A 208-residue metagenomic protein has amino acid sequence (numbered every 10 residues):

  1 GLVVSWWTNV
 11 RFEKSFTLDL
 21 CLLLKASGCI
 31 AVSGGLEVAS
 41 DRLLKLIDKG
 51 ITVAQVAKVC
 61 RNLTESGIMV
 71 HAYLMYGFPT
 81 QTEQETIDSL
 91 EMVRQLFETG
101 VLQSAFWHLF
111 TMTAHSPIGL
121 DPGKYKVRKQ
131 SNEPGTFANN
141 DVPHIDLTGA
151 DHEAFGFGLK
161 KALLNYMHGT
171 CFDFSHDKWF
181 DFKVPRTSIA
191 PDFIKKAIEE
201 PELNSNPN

Functional and structural regions predicted by a protein language model:
G1-M69: Conserved SAM/AdoMet-binding glycine-rich loop
T8, A72-L74, W107: Structural beta-sheet core signal
D19-L22, P79-L96: Catalytic cores of alpha/beta
G34, A72, V93, A105: Conserved, mostly hydrophobic/aromatic
R42, L46-I47, Y76-Q84, G100-F157: Flexible glycine/acidic-rich beta-alpha junction loops that bind and position SAM and/or redox cofactors in anaerobic
Q55-E83, D181, S188-N208: Glycine/serine-rich loop-strand microenvironments at binding/catalytic pocket rims
K58-V70, L96-V101, A154-S175: A structural motif corresponding to the C-terminal end of an alpha-helix and its immediate exit/capping segment
D141-N208: Radical SAM enzyme core and accessory elements
